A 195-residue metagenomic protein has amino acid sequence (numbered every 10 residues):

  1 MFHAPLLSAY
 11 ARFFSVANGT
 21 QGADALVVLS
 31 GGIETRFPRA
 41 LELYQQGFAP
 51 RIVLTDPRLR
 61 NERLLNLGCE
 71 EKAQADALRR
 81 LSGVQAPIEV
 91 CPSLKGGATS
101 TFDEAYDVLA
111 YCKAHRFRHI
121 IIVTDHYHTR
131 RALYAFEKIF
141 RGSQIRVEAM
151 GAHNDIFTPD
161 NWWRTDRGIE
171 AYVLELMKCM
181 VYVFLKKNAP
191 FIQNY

Functional and structural regions predicted by a protein language model:
A4-R164: A structural signal for short, hydrophobic/glycine-enriched beta-strand patches
A23-D24, A189-Y195: Short linear elements at protein peripheries
T165-I192: A transmembrane-helix-recognition feature enriched in membrane-embedded lipid enzymes and envelope glyco-/phospholipid
